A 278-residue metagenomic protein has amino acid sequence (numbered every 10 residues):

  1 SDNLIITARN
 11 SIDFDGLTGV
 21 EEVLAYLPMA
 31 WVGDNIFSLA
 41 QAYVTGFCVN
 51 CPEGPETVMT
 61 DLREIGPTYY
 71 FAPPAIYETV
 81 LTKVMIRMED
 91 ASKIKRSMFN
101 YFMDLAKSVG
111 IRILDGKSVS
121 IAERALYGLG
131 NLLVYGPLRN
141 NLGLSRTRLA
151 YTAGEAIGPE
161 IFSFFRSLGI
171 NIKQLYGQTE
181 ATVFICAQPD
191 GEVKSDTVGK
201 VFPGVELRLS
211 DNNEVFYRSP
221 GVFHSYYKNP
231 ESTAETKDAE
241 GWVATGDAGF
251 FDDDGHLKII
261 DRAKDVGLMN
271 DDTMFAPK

Functional and structural regions predicted by a protein language model:
I5-E22, M29-Y135, R146: Conserved AMP-binding/adenylation subdomain of ANL enzymes
T7-S11, T79-V84, A150, P159-S163 (+1 more regions): Adenylate-forming
L27-W31, G154-A156: Conserved AMP-binding
G154, G177, G199, D247: Active-site glycine-centered loops adjacent to acidic/histidine catalytic or metal-binding residues that shape
I157, R166-I170, Q178-D196, N229-S232: Active-site loops of AMP-binding adenylate-forming
V201-M269: Conserved ATP-binding/catalytic segment of the ANL
